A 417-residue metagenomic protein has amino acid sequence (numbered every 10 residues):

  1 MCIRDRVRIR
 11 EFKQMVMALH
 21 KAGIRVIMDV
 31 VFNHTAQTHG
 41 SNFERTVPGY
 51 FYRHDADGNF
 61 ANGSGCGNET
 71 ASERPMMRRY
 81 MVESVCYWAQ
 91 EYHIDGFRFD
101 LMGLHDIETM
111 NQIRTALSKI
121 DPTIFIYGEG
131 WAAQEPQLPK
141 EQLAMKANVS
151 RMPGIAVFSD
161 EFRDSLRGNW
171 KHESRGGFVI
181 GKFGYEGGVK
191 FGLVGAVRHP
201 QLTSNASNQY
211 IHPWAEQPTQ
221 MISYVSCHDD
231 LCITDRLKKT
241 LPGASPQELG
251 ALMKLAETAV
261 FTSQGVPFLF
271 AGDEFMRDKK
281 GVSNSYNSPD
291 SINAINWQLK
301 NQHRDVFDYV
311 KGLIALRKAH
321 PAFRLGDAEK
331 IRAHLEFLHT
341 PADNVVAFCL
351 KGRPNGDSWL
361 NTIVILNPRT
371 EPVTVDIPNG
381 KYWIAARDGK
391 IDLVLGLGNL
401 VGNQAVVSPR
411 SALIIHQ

Functional and structural regions predicted by a protein language model:
R4-D5, M221-Y224, P409-A412: N-terminal structural segment of carbohydrate-active enzymes
R4-Y92, M102-D121, F125, Q137: Substrate-binding/active-site clefts of carbohydrate-active enzymes
V16, V85-A89, R114, I222-V225 (+2 more regions): Non-transmembrane alpha-helical segments in soluble domains of secreted/periplasmic/extracellular proteins
V30-G40, L101-D106, E129-A133, F268-K279 (+1 more regions): Short, solvent-exposed turn/loop segments enriched in Gly/Ser/Thr/Pro and often Arg
G63-T70, A147-N148, N293-Q298: Short beta-alpha connecting loops at secondary-structure transitions that line or flank enzyme active sites
R114-T115, I120-M276, Y286, L335 (+3 more regions): Conserved alpha/beta catalytic core and glycan-binding cleft of carbohydrate-active enzymes
Q247-G250, A259-L269, D273-Q417: Carbohydrate-interacting/catalytic domains
